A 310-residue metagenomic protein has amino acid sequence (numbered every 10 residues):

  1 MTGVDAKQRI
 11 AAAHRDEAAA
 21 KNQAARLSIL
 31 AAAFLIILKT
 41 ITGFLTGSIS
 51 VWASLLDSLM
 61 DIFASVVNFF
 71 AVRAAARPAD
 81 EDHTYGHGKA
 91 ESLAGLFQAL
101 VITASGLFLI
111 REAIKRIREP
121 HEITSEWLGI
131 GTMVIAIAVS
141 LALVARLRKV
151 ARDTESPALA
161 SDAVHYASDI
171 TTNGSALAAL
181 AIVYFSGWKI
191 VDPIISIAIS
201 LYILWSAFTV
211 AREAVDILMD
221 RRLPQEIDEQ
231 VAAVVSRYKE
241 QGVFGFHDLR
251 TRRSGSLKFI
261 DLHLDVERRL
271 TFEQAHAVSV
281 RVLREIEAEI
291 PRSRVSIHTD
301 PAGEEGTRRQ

Functional and structural regions predicted by a protein language model:
M1-A233: Alpha-helical transmembrane cores and adjacent cytosolic helix/loop segments of polytopic membrane transporters
M1-A25, D82, H87-A90, S206-Q310: Peripheral (non-transmembrane) domains and long loops of multi-pass membrane proteins
